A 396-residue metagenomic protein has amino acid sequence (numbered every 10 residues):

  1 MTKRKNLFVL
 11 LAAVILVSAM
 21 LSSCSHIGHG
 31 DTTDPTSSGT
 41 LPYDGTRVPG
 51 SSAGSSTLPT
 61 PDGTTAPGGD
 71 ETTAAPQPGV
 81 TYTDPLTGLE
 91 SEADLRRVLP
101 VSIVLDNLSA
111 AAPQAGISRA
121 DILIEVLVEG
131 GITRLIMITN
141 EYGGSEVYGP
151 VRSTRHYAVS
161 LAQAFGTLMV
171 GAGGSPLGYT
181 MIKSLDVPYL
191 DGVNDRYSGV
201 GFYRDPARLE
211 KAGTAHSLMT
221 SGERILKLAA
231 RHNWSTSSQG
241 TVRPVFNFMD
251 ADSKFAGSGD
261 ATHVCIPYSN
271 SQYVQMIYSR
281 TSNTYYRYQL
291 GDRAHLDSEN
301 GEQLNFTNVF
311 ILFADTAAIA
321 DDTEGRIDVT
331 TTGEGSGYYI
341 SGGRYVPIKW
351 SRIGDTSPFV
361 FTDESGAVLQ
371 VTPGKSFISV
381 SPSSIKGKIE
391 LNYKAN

Functional and structural regions predicted by a protein language model:
T2-L11: Bacterial N-terminal signal peptides that target proteins for export
V14-S18: Alpha-helical transmembrane segments
M20-S23: C-terminal motif of bacterial Sec signal peptides marking the signal peptidase cleavage site
S25-T33, L41-Y43, V48: Bacterial lipoprotein signal-peptidase II cleavage site
T32, S56, S271-Y273: Short intrinsically disordered, low-complexity coil segments enriched in acidic
R47-A75, S109: Post-signal-peptide N-terminal segment of Sec-exported extracytoplasmic proteins
G69-I122, E129-N396: A surface/extracellular/periplasmic glyco- and lipid-processing/surface-interacting theme
